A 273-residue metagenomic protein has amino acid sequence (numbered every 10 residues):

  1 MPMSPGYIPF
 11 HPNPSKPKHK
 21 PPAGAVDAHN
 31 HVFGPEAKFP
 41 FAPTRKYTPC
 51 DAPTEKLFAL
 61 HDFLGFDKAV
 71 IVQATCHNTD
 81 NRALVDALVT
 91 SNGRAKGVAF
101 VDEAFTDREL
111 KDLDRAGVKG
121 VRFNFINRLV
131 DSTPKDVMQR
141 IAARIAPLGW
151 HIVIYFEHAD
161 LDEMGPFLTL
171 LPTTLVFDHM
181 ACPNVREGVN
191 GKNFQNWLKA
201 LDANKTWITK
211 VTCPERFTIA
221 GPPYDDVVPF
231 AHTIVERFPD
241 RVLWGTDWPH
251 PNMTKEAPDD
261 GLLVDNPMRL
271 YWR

Functional and structural regions predicted by a protein language model:
P2-F10, H77-A159, P166, I208-E215 (+1 more regions): Active-site gating/metal-coordination segments in enzymes
P2-G24, D51-K68, T233, F238-L243 (+1 more regions): Mid-to-C-terminal alpha-helical segments outside catalytic/metal-binding sites
M3-S4, P134-W244, W248, N252 (+1 more regions): Catalytic pocket-lining loop regions of alpha/beta-barrel enzymes, especially the amidohydrolase/enolase/GH5 lineages
P22-F39: Short, solvent-exposed beta-strand-terminating loops
A25-N30, K68-V72, A95-A99, K119-F123 (+4 more regions): Hydrophobic faces of well-ordered beta-strands that scaffold small-molecule active sites in alpha/beta enzyme cores
P40-D51, K68-V72, D114, V118-T133: Glycine-rich phosphate-binding "P-loop"
P43-S91: Alpha-helical scaffold segments that flank or form the walls of functional sites
C50-H61, A104-L113, D136-M138, N193-F194: Short, acidic/polar
